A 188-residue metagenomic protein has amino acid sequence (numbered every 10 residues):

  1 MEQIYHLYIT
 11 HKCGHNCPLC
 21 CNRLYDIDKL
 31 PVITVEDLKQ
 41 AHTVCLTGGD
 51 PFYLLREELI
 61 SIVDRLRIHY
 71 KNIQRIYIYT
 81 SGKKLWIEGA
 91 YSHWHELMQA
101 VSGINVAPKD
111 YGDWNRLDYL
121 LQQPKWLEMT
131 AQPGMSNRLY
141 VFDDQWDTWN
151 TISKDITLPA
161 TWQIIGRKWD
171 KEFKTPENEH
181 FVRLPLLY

Functional and structural regions predicted by a protein language model:
M1-P31: Canonical Radical SAM [4Fe-4S] cluster-binding loop centered on the CxxxCxxC motif and its immediate flanking residues
I4-H6, T43-C45, I73-Y77, V101-N105 (+4 more regions): Structural preference for beta-strand elements that scaffold enzyme active sites
R23-D28, A41-L54, Y70-I87, L97-Q122: Core AdoMet radical
D28-V35, I87-H93: Alpha-helical scaffolding within the catalytic cores of extracellular/periplasmic polymer-degrading hydrolases
V35-K39, Y70, S92-Q99, P124-A131: Acidic (Asp/Glu)-rich catalytic clusters
L38-K39, G89-R116, T151-F181: Structural recognition of alpha->loop->beta junctions
E58-I68, Y77: N-terminal active-site wall of soluble small-molecule enzyme domains
Q122-Y188: Auxiliary Fe-S-binding modules of radical SAM enzymes
